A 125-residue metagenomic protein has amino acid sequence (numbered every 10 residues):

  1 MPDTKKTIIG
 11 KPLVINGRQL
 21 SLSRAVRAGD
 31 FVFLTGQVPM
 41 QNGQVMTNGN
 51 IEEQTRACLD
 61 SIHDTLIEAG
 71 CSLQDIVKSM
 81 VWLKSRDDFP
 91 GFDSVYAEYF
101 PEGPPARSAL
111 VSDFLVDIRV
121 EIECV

Functional and structural regions predicted by a protein language model:
M1-D60, D64-Q74, L83-V125: N-terminal presequence-like segments and the immediate start of the first folded domain
